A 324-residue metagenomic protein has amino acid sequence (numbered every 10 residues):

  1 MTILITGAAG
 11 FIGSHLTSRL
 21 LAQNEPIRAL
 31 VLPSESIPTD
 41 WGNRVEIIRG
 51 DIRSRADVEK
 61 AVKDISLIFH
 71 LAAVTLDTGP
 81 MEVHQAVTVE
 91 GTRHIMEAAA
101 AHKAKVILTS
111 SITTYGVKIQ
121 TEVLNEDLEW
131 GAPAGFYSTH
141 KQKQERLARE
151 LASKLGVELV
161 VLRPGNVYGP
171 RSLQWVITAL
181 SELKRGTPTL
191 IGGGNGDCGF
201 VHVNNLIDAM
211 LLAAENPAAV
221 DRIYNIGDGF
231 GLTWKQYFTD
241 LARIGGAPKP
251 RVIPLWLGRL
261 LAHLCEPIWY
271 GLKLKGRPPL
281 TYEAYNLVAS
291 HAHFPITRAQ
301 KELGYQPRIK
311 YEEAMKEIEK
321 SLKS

Functional and structural regions predicted by a protein language model:
I3-Q23: N-terminal Rossmann NAD(P)H-binding glycine-rich loop of SDR-like oxidoreductase domains
E46-E90, A98: NAD(P)H-binding glycine-rich loop region in Rossmannoid oxidoreductase-like domains and their noncatalytic homologs
E90-F136: Conserved Rossmann-fold NAD(P)-dependent oxidoreductase catalytic core, especially the SDR/UDP-sugar
A134-V160: Active-site Tyr-X1-5-Lys
K143-Q144, S172-T178, G192-A214, D221-R222: Substrate-positioning beta->alpha
V203, T239, C265-Q306: Conserved C-terminal active-site "lid" loop/helix of NAD(P)H-dependent oxidoreductases that clamps the redox cofactor
L212, N216-P278, E312, K316-E319: Mid/C-terminal beta-alpha module of Rossmann-like enzyme folds, strongest in SDR-family dehydrogenases/epimerases
F294-E302, Q306-S324: Amphipathic terminal alpha-helices
